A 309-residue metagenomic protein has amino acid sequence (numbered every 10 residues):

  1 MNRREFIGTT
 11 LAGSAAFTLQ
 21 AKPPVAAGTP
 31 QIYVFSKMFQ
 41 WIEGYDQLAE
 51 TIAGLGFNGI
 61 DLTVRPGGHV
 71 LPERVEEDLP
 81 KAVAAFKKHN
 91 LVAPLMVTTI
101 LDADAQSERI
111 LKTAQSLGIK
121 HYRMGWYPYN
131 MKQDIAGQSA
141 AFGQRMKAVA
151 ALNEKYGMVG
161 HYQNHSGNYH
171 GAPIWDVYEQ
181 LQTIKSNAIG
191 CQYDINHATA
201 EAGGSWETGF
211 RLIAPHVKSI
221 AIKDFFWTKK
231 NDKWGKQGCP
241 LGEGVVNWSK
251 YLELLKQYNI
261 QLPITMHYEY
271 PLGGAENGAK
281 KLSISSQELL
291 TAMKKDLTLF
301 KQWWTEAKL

Functional and structural regions predicted by a protein language model:
R4-Q31, I42-A53, I174-I189, Y193 (+1 more regions): Histidine-acidic metal/acid-base catalytic patches
T10-A12, A16, E50, P66 (+3 more regions): Active-site acidic/histidine proton-transfer and metal-coordination neighborhood in alpha/beta enzyme cores
P30-S36, I60-L62, A93-T98, Y122-M124 (+4 more regions): Hydrophobic faces of well-ordered beta-strands that scaffold small-molecule active sites in alpha/beta enzyme cores
I32-E43, M96-D104, I135-Q138: Active-site mouth loops of central-metabolism enzymes
F35-F39, T63-G67, T98-L101, Y127-Y129 (+4 more regions): Active-site beta-loop-alpha junctions enriched in small/polar residues
T63-K81: Glycine-rich, proline-tolerant flexible connector loops at the mouths of alpha/beta enzymes
P66-L71, N130-I135, E201, G274-A275: A short acidic, helix-capping loop that chelates divalent metal ions and anchors anionic groups
